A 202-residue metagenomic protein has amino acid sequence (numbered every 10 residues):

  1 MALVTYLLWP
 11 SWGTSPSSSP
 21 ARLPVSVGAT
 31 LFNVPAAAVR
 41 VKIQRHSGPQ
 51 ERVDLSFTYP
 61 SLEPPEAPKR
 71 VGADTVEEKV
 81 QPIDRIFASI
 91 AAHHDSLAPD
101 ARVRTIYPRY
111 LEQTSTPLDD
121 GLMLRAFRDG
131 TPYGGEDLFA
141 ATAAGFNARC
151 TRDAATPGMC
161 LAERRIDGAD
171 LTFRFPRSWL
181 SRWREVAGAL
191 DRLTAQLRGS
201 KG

Functional and structural regions predicted by a protein language model:
M1-P10: Hydrophobic membrane-insertion alpha-helices, especially the h-region of bacterial N-terminal signal peptides
S11-G28: Alpha-helical transmembrane signal-anchor/signal-peptide segments
N33-A91: Extracytoplasmic/periplasmic/luminal assembly and interaction segments in envelope/secretory/respiratory proteins
A38, R152, F175-R177: A mature extracytoplasmic/lumenal domain signature
T75-M159: Non-cytosolic head/periplasmic domains of membrane-anchored proteins
T156-T172: Extended hydrophobic
G168-G202: Surface-exposed amphipathic alpha-helical segments
